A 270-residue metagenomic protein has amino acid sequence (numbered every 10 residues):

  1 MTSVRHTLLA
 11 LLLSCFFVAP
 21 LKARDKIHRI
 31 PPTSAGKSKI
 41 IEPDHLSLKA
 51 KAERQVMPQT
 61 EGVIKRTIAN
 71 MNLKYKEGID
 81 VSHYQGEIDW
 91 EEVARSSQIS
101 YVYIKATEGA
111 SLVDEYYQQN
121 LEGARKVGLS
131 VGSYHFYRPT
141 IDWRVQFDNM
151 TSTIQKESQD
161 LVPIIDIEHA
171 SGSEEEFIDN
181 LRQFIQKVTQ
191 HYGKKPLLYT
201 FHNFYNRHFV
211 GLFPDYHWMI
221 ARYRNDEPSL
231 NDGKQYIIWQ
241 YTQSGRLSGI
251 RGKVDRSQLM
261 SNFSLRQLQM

Functional and structural regions predicted by a protein language model:
M1-L8: Bacterial N-terminal signal peptides that target proteins for export
A10-F16: Bacterial N-terminal signal peptides
A19-A23: Sec/Tat signal peptide C-region and signal peptidase I cleavage site
R24-G78, F213-M270: Functionally critical loop-and-helix segments that line ligand-binding/catalytic clefts of soluble enzyme domains
M71-G86, A94, K105-Q183, T189-H191: Substrate-binding cleft of extracellular glycoside hydrolase catalytic domains
E87-W90, Y205-R207: Short, well-ordered alpha-helical microsegments
S97-Q98: Extracytoplasmic/periplasm-facing segments of secreted or lipoprotein envelope proteins
L161-G233: Catalytic domains of cell-wall/extracellular-matrix polysaccharide-remodeling enzymes, centered on de-N-acetylation
